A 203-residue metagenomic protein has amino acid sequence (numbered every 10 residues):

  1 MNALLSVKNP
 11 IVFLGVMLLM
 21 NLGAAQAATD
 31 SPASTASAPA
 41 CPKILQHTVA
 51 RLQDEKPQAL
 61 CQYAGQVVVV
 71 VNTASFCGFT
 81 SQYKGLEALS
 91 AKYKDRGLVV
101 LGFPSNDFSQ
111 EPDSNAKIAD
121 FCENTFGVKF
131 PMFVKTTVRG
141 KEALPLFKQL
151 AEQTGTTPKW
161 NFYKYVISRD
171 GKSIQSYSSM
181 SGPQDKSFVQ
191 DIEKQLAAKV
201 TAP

Functional and structural regions predicted by a protein language model:
M1-V7: N-terminal secretory signal peptides that target proteins for export/translocation
P10-N21: Bacterial N-terminal signal peptides
G23-Q26: Sec/Tat signal peptide C-region and signal peptidase I cleavage site
A28-C61, S81: N-terminal "domain-start" segment that seeds a small globular fold
A64-V69: Local sequence-structure signature of Cys/Sec-based thiol-disulfide redox active-site neighborhoods
N72-F76: Amphipathic alpha-helical repeat scaffolds
F79-A143: Structural microenvironment flanking redox-active thiols in thiol-disulfide oxidoreductases
P145-K148, E152-P203: Thiol-/selenol-based redox modules, centered on thioredoxin-like and closely related oxidoreductase domains
